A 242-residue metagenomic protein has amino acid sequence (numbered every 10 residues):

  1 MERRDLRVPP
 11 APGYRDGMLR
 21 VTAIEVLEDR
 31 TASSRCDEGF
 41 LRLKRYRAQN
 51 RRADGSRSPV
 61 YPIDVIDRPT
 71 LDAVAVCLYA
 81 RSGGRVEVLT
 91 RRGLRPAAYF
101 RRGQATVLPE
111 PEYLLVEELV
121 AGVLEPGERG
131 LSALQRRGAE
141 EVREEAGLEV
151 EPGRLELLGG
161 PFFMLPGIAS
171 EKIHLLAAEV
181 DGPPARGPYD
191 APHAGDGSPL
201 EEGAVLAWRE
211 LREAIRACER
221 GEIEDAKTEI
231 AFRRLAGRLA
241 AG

Functional and structural regions predicted by a protein language model:
M1-E140, E144-A207, L211-G242: N-terminal leader/linker segments that precede catalytic domains of diphosphate-processing enzymes
